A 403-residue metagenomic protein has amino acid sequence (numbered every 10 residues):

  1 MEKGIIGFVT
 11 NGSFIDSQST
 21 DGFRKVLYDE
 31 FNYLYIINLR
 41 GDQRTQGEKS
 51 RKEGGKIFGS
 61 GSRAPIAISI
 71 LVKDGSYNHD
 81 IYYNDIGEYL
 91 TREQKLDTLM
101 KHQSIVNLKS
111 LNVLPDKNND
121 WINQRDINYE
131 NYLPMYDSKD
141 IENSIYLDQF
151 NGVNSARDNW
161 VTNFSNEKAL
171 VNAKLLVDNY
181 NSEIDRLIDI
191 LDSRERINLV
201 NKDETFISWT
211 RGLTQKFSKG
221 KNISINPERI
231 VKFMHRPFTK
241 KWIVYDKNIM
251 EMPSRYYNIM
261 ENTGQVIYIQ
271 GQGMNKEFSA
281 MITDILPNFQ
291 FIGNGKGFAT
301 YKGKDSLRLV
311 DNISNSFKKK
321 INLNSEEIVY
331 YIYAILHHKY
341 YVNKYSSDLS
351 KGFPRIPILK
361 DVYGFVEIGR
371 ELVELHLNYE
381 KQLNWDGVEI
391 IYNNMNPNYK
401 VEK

Functional and structural regions predicted by a protein language model:
M1-K403: Sequence-level detector for compositionally biased, low-complexity segments
